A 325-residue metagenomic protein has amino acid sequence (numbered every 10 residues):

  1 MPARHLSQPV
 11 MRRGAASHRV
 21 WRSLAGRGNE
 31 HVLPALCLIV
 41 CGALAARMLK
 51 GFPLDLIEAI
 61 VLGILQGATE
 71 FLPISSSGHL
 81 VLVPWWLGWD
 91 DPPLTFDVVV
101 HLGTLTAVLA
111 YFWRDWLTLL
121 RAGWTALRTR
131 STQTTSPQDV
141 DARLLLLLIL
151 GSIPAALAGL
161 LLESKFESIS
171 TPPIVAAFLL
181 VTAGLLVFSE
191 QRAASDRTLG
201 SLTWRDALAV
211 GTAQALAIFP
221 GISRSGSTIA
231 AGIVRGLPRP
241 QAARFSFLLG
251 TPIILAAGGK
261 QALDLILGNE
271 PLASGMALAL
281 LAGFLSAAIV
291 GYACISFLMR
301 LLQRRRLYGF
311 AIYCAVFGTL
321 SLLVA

Functional and structural regions predicted by a protein language model:
R4-S7, R13, S17, W21-A325: Multi-pass membrane proteins that catalyze or facilitate reactions on polyprenyl-/lipid-phosphate substrates and their
